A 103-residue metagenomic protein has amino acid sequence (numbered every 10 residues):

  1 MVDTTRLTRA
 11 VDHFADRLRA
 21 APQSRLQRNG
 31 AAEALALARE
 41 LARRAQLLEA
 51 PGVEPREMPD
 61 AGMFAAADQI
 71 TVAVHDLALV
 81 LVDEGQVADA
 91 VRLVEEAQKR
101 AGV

Functional and structural regions predicted by a protein language model:
M1-A42, V94, Q98-R100: Short terminal alpha-helical segments
T4, Q23-A34, R56-M63, V80-V87: Alpha-helical rod/repeat scaffolding segments in eukaryotic adaptors/tethers and long-chain four-helix cytokines
A20-Q27, L47-E54, V103: Intrinsically disordered or highly flexible coil/loop and linker segments, enriched in small and charged/polar residues
Q46-V82: Amphipathic protein-protein interaction modules
D68-V103: Amphipathic alpha-helical binding modules
